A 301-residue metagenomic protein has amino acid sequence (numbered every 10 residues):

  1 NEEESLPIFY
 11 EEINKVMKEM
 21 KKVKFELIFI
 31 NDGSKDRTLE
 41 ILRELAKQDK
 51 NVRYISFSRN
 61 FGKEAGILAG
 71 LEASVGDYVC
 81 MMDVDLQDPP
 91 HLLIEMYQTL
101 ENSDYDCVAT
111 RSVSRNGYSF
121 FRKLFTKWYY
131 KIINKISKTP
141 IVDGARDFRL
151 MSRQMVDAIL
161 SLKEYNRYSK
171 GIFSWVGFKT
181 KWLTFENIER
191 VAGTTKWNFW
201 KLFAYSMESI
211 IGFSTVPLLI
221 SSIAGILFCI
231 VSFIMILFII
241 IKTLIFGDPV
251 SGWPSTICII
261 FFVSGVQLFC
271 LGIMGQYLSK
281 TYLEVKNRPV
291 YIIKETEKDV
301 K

Functional and structural regions predicted by a protein language model:
N1, N31-L39, L86-Q87: A conserved acidic beta->alpha catalytic loop
E2-K18: Short, well-formed alpha-helical segments that are part of the catalytic scaffolds of diverse glycosyltransferases
E4-I8, D36-L45: Acidic helix N-cap motif at the loop->helix transition within catalytic regions of sugar-transfer enzymes
L6, I13, F25-I30, G265 (+1 more regions): Hydrophobic targeting segments
Y10, K21-G33, I55-S56: Short beta-strand/loop segment that forms part of the nucleotide-sugar
E44, N51-R59, K63-A73, Y78 (+3 more regions): Acceptor/aglycone-binding surface of glycosyltransferases and processive sugar-polymer synthases
M81-D83: Ankyrin-repeat intra-repeat helix-capping/turn positions
N116, K131, Y168-K301: Hydrophobic helical membrane-anchoring modules
